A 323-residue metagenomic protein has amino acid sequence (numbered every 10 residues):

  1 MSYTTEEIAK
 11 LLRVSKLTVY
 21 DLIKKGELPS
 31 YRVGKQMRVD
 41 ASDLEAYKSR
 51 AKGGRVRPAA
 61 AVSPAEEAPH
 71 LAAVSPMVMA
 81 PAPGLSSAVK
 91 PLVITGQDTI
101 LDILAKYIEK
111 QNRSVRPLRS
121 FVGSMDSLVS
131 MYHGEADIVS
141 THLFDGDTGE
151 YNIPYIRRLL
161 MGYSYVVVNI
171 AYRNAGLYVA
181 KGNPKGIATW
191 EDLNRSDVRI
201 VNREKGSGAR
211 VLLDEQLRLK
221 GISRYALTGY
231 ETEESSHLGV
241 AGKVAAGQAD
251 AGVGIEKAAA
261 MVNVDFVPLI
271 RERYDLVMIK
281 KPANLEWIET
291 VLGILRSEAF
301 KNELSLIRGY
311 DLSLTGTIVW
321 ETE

Functional and structural regions predicted by a protein language model:
M1-D126, Y132-E135, M161-Y165, E298-E323: N-terminal hydrophobic or amphipathic helices and topogenic motifs
S87-Q97, E191-V211: Short loop->beta-strand "edge-of-pocket" segments that line small-molecule binding or catalytic clefts across diverse
A105-N112, W190-E191, S196, A209-Y230: Ligand-binding cleft/hinge of the Venus flytrap
R116-G123, Y225-S236: Short beta-strand-to-loop elements that line the ligand-binding cleft of bilobed periplasmic-binding protein-like
S127-R173: Short beta-strand-centered segments that line the small-molecule binding cleft or hinge of alpha/beta clamshell
H142-I156, A241-I270: A ligand-binding cleft/hinge motif common to bilobed small-molecule-binding domains
M161-N174, A260, V264-G293, L312-W320: Periplasmic-binding protein-like
I170, V179-R199: Flexible hinge/capping segments at coil-to-helix
